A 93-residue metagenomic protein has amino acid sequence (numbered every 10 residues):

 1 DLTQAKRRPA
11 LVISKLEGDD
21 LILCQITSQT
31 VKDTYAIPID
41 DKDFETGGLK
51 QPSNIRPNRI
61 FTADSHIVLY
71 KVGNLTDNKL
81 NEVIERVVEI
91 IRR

Functional and structural regions predicted by a protein language model:
L2-K6, V12-E45: Compact nucleic-acid interaction/catalytic patches
T46-R93: C-terminal terminal-subdomain/extension
